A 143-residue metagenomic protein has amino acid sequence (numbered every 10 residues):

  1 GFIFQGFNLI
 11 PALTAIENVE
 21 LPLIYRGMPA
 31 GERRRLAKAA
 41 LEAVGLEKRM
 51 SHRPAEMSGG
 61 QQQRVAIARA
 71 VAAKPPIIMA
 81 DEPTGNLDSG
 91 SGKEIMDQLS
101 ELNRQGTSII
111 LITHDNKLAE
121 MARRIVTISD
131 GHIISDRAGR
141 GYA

Functional and structural regions predicted by a protein language model:
G1-I128: ABC family nucleotide-binding domain
R124, H132-A143: Conserved beta-strand-loop-alpha-helix hinge in the C-terminal portion of ABC ATPase nucleotide-binding domains
